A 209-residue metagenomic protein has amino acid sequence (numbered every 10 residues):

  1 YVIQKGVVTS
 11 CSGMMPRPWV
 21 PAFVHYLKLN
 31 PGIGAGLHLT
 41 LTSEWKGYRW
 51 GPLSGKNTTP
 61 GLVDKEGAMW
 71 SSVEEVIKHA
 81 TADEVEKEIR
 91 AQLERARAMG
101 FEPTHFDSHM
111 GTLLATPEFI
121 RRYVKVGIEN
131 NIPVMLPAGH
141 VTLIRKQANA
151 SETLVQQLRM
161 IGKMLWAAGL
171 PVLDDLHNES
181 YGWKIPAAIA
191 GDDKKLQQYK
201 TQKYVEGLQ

Functional and structural regions predicted by a protein language model:
V2-K5, V20-G34, G51-D64, R97-A98 (+2 more regions): Acidic (Asp/Glu)-rich catalytic clusters
G6-P16, H38-T40, D107, I132-P133: Divalent metal-dependent hydrolysis catalytic cores, especially in the metallo-beta-lactamase
V7-S10, A187-D193: Short, basic, glycine/proline-bearing loop/turn elements
Y26, A91-R95, G207: A generic secondary-structure signal
G36-W45, G67, M160-P171, G207-L208: Short, basic, helix/turn surface patches
L41-P103: Active-site gating/metal-coordination segments in enzymes
A82, K87-L173, H177-N178, W183-P186 (+1 more regions): Catalytic domains of cell-wall/extracellular-matrix polysaccharide-remodeling enzymes, centered on de-N-acetylation
Q197-Q209: A short, acidic, amphipathic alpha-helical segment used as a generic capping/interface helix at domain edges
